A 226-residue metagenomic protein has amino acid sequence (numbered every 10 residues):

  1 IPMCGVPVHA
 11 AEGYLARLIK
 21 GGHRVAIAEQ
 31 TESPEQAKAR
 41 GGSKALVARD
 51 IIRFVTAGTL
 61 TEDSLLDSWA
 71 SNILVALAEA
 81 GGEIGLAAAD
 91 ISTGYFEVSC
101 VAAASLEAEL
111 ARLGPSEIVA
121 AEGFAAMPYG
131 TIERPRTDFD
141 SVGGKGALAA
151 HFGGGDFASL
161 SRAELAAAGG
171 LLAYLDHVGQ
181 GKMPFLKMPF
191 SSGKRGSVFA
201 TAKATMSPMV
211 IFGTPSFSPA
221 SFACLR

Functional and structural regions predicted by a protein language model:
I1-R226: Basic, polar low-complexity surface loops/patches
